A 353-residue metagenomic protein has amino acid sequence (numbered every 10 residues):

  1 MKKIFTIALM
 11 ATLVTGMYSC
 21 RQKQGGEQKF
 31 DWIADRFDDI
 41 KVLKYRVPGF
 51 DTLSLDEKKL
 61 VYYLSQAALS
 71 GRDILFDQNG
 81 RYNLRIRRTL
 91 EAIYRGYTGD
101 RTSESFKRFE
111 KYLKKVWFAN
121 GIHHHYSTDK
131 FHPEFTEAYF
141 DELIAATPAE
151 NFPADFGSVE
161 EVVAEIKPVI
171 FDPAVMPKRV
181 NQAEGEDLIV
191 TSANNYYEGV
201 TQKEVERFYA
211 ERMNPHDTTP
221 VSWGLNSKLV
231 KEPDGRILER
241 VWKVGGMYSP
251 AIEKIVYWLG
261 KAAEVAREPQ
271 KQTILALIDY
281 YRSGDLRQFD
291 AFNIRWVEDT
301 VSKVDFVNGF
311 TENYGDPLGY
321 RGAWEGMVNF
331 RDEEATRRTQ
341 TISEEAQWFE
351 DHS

Functional and structural regions predicted by a protein language model:
I4-L13: Sec-dependent N-terminal signal peptides
V14, A67-S70, Y280-G284: A short structural micro-motif
G16-S19: C-terminal motif of bacterial Sec signal peptides marking the signal peptidase cleavage site
R21-K23: Bacterial signal peptide processing site
G25-G26, S65, Q288-A291: C-terminal capping/extension segments of zinc metalloprotease domains
E27-T219, K231, M247-K254: N-terminal helix-rich structural modules
D35, D39-L60, M176-S353: Fold-level signature of zinc-dependent metallopeptidase catalytic domains
